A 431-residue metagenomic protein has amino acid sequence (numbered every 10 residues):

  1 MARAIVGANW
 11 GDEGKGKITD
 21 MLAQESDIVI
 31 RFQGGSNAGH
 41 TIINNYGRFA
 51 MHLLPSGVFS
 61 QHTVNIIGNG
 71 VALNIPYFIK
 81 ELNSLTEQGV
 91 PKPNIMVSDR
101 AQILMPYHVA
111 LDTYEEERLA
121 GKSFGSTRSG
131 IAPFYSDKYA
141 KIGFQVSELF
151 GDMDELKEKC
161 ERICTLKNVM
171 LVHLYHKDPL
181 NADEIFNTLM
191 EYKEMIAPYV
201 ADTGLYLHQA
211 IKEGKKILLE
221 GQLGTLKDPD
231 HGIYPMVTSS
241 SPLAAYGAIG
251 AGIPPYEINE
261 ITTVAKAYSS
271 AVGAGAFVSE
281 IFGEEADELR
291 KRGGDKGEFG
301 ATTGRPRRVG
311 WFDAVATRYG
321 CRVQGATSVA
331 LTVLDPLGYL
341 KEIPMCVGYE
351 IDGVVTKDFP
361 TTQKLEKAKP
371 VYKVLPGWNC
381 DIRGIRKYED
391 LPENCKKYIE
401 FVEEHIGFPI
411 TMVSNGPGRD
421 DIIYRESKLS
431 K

Functional and structural regions predicted by a protein language model:
M1-K431: Non-transmembrane, aqueous-exposed alpha-helical and coiled segments at domain scale
